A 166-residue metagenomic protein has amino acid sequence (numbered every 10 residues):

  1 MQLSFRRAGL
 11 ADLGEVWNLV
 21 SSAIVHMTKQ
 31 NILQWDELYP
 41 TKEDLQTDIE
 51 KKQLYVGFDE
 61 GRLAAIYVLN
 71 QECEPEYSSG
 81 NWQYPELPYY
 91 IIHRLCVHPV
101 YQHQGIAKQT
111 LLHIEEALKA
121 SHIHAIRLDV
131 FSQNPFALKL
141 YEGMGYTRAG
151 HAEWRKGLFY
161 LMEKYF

Functional and structural regions predicted by a protein language model:
M1-G14: Conserved N-terminal entry element of GNAT/NAT acetyltransferase domains
A8, L95-V97, V130: Hydrophobic adenine-recognition pocket in adenosine-nucleotide-binding enzymes
I24-D44: Conserved GNAT-fold acetyl-CoA-binding loop/helix
Q53-L69: Conserved beta-hairpin
V68-R94, Q102: Conserved acyl-donor/pantetheine-binding loop and adjacent beta-alpha core of acyl/acetyltransferases and related
E86-Y89, H124, V130-L138, E142-M144 (+1 more regions): C-terminal "cap" of GNAT-fold acetyltransferases
V97, H103-E116, K139-G143: Conserved acetyl-CoA-binding loop-helix of GNAT-fold acetyltransferases
L111, L118-D129: Conserved GNAT acetyl-CoA-binding A-motif
